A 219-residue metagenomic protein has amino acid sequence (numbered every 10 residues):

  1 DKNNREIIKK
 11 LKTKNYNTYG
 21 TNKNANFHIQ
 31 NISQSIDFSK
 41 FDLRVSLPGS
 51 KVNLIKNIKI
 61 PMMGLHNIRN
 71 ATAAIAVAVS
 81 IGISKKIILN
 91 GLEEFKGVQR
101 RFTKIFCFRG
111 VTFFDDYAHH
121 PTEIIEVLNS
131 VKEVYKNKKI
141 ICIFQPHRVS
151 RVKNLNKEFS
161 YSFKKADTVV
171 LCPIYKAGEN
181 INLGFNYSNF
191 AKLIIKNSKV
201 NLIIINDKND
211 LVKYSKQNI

Functional and structural regions predicted by a protein language model:
D1-F113, N137-K138, S188-I195, K199-N201: Acidic, Mg2+-coordinating active-site environments of NTP-dependent enzymes
N3-I7, V149-S150, A177, L211: Short, active-site-adjacent cap segments at secondary-structure transitions
I7, I88, I124-V127, F159: Hydrophobic side chains in well-ordered alpha-helices
V98, T122, N129-N197: Active-site beta-alpha connecting loops in nucleotide-dependent enzymes
F113-H119: Switch II (G3) loop of P-loop NTPases
L202-D207, L211: Short acidic-hydrophobic, aromatic-tinged amphipathic segments that line or gate anion-handling sites
V212-N218: Short amphipathic alpha-helix with an adjacent loop that forms part of the alpha/beta core around
